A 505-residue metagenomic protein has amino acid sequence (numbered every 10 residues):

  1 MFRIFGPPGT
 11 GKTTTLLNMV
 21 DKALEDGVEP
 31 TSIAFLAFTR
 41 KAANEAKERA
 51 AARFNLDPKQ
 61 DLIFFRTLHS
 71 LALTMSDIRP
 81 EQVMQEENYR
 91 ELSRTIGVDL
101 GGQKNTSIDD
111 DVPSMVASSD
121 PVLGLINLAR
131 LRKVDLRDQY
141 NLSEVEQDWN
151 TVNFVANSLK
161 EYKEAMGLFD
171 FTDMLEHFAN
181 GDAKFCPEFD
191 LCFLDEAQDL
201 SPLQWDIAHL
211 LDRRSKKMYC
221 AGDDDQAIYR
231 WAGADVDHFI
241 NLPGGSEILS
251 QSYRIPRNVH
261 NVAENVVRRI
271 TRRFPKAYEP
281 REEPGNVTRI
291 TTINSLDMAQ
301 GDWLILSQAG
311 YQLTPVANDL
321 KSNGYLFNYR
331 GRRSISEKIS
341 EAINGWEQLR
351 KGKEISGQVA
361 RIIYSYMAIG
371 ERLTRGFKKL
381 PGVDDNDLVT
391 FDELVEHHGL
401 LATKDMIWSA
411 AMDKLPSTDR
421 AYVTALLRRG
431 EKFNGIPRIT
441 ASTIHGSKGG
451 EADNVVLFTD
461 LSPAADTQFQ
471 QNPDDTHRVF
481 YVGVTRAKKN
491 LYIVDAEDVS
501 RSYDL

Functional and structural regions predicted by a protein language model:
M1-G6, T14-T15, S32-A34, K104-F193 (+3 more regions): Accessory N-terminal region flanking or inserted into the helicase ATPase core in nucleic-acid motor proteins
M1-Q82, N261-E264, S447, T485: P-loop NTPase Walker
P7-T13, F38-K41, L191, Q198-P284 (+7 more regions): Conserved helicase motor core of SF1/SF2 NTP-dependent helicases
K59-D77, Y325-K351: Conserved beta-strand -> loop -> alpha-helix junction used to position metal-binding or nucleic-acid-contacting
Q60, R213-K217, A487-K489: A short helix->loop->beta-strand "cap" motif at the edges of active sites that frequently abuts
F64-T67, D170-M174, F178, P437-H445: Conserved two-lobed SF2 helicase motor
T288-G301: Conserved interdomain hinge at the start of the Helicase C-terminal
E347-V494: Conserved helicase C-terminal RecA-like lobe
